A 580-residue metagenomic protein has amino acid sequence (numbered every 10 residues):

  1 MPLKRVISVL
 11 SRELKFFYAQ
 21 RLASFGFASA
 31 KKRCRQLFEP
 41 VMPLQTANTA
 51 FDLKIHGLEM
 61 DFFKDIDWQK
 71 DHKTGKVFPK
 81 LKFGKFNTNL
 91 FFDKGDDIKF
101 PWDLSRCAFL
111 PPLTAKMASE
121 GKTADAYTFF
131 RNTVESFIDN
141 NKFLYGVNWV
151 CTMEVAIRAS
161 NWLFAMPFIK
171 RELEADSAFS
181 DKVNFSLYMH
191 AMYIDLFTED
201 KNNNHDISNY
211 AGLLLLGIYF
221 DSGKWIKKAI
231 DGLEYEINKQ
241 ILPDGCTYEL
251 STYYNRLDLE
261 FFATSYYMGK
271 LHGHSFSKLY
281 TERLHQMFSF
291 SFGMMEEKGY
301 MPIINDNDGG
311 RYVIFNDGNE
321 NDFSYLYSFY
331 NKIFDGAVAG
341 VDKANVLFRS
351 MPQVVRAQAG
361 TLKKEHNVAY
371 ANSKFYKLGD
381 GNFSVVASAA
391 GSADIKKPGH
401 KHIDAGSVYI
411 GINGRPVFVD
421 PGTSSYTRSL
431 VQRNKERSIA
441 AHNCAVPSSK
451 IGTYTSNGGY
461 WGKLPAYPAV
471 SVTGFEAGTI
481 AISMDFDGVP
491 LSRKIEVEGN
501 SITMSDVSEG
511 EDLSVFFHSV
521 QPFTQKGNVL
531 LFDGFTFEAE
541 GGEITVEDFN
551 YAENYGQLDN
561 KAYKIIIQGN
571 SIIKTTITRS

Functional and structural regions predicted by a protein language model:
M1-D71: Extreme N-terminal leader/anchor segments
P40-W68, K76-F78, I98, W102-A126 (+1 more regions): Short, solvent-exposed loop/edge-beta patches enriched in aromatic
I66-L90, N132-T133: Short alpha-helical hairpin
F91-H285: Aromatic-lined, polymer-binding surfaces characteristic of secreted/periplasmic polysaccharide-degrading enzymes
S105, N209, K374, G406 (+2 more regions): Residues that flank catalytic or metal-binding motifs in active/ligand-binding sites
A156, I314-N316, N331-K332, G336-A339 (+2 more regions): CBM-like, beta-strand-rich accessory domains located in the C-terminal region of large, secreted polysaccharide-active
L214, L250-F418: Carbohydrate-active enzyme catalytic cores, enriched for enzymes that act on polyanionic acidic polysaccharides
L250, A387-S388, V419-P421, F532 (+1 more regions): Short capping micro-motif at the N-terminus of alpha-helices
